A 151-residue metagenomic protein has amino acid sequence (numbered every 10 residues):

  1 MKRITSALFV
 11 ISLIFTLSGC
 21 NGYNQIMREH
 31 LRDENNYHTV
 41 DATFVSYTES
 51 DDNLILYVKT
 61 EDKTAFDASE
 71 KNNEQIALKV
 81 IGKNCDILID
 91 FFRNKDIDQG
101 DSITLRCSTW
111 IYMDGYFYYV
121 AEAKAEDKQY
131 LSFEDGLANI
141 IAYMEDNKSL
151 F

Functional and structural regions predicted by a protein language model:
M1-I4: Positively charged n-region of N-terminal signal peptides that target proteins for export
T16-G19: C-terminal motif of bacterial Sec signal peptides marking the signal peptidase cleavage site
N21-Y23: Bacterial signal peptide processing site
E34-D62: Structural detector for short beta-strands of small beta-barrel domains
T64-N72, Y112-D114: Short, cysteine-centered beta-strand-loop-beta hairpins and adjacent loop/turn segments enriched in charged/polar
A68-K95: Beta-strand/loop nucleic-acid-binding surfaces
D96-A121: Flexible glycine-rich surface loops and low-complexity tracts that mediate binding to linear polymers
Y118-F151: C-terminal partner/receptor-binding element of secreted or periplasmic proteins
